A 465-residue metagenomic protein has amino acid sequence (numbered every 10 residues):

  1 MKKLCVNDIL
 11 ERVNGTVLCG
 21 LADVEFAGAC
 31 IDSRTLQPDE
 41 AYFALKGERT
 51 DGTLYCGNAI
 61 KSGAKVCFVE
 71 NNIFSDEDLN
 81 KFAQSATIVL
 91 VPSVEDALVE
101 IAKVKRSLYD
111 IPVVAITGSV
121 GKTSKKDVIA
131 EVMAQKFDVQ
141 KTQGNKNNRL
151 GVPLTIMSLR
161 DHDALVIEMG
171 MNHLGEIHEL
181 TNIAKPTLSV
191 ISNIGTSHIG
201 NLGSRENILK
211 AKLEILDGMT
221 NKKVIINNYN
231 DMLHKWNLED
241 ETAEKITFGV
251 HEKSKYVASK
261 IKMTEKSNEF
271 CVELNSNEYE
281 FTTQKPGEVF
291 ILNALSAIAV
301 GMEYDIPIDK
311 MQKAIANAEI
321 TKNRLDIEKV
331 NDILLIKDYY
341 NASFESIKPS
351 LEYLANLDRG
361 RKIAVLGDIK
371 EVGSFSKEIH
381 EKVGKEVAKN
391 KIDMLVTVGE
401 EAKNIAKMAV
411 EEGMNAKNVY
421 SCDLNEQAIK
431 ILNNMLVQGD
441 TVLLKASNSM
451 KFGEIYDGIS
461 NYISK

Functional and structural regions predicted by a protein language model:
K2-A115, S124-E131, E280, E411-E412 (+3 more regions): Short, basic phosphate-binding NTP loop
I9, E40, A59, I101 (+13 more regions): Residue-level signal for inorganic ion chemistry
L10-E11, E95-K223, H234-A243, N434-M435 (+1 more regions): Phosphate-binding loop of NTP-binding sites
R12, S75-D78, F82, V190-L334 (+4 more regions): Acidic, Mg2+-coordinating active-site environments of NTP-dependent enzymes
G47-T50, T321, Y339, S343-M414 (+1 more regions): Active-site beta-alpha connecting loops in nucleotide-dependent enzymes
C56, I60-K61, N182, A355 (+1 more regions): Non-catalytic positions within long, well-ordered alpha-helices that form the structural scaffold/packing of enzyme
V69-N72, N193, N228-Y229, G399 (+1 more regions): Short secondary-structure boundary segments
I116, K122, K322-R324, T441 (+1 more regions): ATP-dependent carboxylate/acyl-activation modules
